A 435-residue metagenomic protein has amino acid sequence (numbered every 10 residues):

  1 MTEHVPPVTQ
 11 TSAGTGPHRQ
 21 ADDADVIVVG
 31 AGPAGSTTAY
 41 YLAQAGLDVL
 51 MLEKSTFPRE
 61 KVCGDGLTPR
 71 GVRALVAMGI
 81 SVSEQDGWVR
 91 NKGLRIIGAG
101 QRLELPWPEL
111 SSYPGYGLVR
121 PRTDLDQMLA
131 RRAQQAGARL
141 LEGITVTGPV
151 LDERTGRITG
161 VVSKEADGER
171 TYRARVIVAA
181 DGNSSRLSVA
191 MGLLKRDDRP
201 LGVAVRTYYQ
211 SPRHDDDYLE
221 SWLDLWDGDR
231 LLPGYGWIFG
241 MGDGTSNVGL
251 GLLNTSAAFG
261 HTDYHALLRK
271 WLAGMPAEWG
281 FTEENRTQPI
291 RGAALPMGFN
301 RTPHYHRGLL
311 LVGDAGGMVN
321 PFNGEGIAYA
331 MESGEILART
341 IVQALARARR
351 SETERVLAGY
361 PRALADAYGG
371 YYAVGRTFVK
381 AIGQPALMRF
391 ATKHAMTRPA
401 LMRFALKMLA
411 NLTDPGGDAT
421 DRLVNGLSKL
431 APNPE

Functional and structural regions predicted by a protein language model:
P17-A34: Beta1/beta-strand and adjacent pyrophosphate-binding region of the FAD-binding site in flavoprotein oxidoreductases
A34, F57, S184: Conserved Rossmann-like nucleotide-cofactor binding loop
A43-C63: Glycine-rich FAD pyrophosphate-binding loop
T56-M78: Conserved N-terminal glycine-rich FAD pyrophosphate-binding loop of Rossmann-like flavoproteins
V72, A77-Q127: A conserved beta-strand/loop capping segment in the N-terminal third of enzymes that catalyze redox or closely related
R132-E278: Predominantly flavin-linked oxidoreductase catalytic cores and closely associated redox partners
S256-I341, A346, E352: FAD/FMN-dependent oxidoreductases across multiple families
V342-E435: C-terminal helical "tail/cap" subdomain of flavin- and related membrane-associated enzymes
